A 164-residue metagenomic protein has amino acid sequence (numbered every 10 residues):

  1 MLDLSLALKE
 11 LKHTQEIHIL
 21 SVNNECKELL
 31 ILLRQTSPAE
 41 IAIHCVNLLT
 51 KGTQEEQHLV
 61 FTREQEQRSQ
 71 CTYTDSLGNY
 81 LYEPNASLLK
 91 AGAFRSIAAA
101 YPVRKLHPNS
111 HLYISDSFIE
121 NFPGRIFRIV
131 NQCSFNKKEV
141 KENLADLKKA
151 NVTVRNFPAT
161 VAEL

Functional and structural regions predicted by a protein language model:
M1-E163: SAM-dependent transferase fold signal centered on methyltransferase-like domains, encompassing both Class I
